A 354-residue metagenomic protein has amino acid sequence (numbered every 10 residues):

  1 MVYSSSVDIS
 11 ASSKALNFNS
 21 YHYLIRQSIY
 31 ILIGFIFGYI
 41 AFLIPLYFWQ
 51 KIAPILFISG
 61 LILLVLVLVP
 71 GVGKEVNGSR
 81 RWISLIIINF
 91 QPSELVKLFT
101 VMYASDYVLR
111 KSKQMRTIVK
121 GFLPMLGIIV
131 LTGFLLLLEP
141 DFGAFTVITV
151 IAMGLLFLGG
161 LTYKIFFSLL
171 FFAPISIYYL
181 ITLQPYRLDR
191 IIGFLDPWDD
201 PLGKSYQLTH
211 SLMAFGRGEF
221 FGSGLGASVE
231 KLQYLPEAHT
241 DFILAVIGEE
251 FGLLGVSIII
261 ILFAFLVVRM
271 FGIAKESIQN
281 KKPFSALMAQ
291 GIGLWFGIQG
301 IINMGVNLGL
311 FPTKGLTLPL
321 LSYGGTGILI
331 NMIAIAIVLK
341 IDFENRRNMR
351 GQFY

Functional and structural regions predicted by a protein language model:
M1-Y3, V7-E139, M304-P319, Y323 (+2 more regions): Membrane-helix boundary/helix-loop-helix interface segments in multi-pass membrane proteins
R26, A53-L63, I151, I258 (+2 more regions): Hydrophobic alpha-helical transmembrane segments of polytopic
G34, G38, V101, S105 (+6 more regions): Alpha-helical transmembrane segments of polytopic integral membrane proteins, especially the permease/helical cores
P54-L61, F122-L135, F142-T182: Hydrophobic alpha-helical segments of polytopic membrane proteins
K74-W82, I165-I258, P283-M288: Hydrophobic, glycine- and aromatic-enriched re-entrant/interface helices and adjoining loop segments
L138, T146, G222, S257-I261 (+1 more regions): Hydrophobic alpha-helical segments of membrane proteins
T146, I151-I165, V229-G255, G315-L329: Interfacial segments of multi-pass membrane proteins
L254-I298: Hydrophobic transmembrane alpha-helices and their immediate junctions
